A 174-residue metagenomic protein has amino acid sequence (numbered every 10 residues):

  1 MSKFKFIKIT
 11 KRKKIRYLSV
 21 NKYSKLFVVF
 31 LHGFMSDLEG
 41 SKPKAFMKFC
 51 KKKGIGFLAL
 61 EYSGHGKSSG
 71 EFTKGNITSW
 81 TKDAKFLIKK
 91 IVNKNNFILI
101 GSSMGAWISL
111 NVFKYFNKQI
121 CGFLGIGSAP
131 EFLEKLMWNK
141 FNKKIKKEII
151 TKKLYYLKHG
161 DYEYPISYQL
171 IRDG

Functional and structural regions predicted by a protein language model:
M1-K22: N-terminal cap/lid segment of alpha/beta-hydrolase-fold proteins
K25-G33: Short beta-strand element of the alpha/beta-hydrolase
M35-S41: Short substrate-entry loop that stabilizes the transition state in hydrolases
P43, M47-S69: Conserved alpha/beta-hydrolase
G66-I91: Catalytic nucleophile-loop/oxyanion-hole region of alpha/beta-hydrolase and closely related hydrolase-like folds
L99-G101, I126: Short beta-strand immediately N-terminal to the catalytic nucleophile in serine-hydrolase-like folds
G101-S109: Gly/Ala-rich beta-loop-alpha elbow adjacent to hydrolase catalytic centers
W107, Q119-G174: The alpha/beta-hydrolase serine catalytic core
